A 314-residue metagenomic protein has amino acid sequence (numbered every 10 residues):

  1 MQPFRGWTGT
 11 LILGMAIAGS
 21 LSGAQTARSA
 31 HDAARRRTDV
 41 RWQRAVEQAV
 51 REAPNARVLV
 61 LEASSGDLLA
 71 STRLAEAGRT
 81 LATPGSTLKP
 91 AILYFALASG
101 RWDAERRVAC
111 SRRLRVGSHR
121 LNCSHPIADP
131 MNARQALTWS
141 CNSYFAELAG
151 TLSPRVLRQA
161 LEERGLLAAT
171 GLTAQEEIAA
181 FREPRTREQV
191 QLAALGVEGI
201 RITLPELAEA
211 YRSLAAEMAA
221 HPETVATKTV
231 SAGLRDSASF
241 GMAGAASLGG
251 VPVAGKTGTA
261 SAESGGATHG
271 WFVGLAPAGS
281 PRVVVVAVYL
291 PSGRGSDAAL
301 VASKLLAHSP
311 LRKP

Functional and structural regions predicted by a protein language model:
M1-L11: Bacterial N-terminal signal peptides that target proteins for export
T10-S20: Bacterial N-terminal signal peptides
R28-S64, A70-S71: Beta-lactamase-like hydrolase cores
V40, S143-A146, G150-R158, R187-S309: A penicillin-recognizing enzyme superfamily signal
V46, G66, L81-V108, A136 (+2 more regions): Active-site SXXK
R51-N55, L61-S71, L97-W102, R113 (+4 more regions): Glycine-rich, acidic and aromatic/proline-enriched surface loops and short helix-turn segments that act as binding
A70-T72, E76-T87, P130, A169-V225: Active-site-proximal helix/loop microenvironment of the serine DD-peptidase/beta-lactamase transpeptidase fold
W102-R158, L166-T170, R187-L195: Conserved catalytic neighborhood of penicillin-recognizing serine enzymes
